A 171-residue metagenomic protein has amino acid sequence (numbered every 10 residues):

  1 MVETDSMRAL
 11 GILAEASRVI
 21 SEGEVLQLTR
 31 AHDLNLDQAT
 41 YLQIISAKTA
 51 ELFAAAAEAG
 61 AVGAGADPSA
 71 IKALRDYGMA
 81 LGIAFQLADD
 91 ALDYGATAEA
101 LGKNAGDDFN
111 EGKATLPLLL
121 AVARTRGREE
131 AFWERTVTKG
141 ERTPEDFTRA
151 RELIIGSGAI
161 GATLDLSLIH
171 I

Functional and structural regions predicted by a protein language model:
M1-I169: All-alpha prenyltransferase/terpene-synthase fold signal
